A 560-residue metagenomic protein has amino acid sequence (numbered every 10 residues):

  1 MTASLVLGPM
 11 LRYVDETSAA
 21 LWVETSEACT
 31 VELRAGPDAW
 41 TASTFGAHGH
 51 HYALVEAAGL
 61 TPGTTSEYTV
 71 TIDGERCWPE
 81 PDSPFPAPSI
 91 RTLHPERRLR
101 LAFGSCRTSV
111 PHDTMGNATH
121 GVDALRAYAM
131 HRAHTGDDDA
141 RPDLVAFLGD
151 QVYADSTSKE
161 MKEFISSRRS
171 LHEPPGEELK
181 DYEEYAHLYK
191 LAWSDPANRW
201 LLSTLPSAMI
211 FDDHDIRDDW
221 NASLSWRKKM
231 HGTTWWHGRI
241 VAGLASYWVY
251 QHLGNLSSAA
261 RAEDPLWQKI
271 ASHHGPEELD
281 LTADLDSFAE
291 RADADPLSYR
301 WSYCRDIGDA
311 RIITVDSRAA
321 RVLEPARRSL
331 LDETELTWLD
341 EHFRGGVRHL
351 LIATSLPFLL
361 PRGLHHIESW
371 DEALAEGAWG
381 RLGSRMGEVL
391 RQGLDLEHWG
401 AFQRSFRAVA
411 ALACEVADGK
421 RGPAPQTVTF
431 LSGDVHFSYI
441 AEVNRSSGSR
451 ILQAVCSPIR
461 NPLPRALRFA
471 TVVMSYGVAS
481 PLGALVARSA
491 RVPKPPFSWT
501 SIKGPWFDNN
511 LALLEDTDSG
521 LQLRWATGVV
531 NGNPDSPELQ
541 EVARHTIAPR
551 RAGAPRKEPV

Functional and structural regions predicted by a protein language model:
M1-V560: Metal-dependent phosphoester/phosphodiester hydrolase catalytic core
